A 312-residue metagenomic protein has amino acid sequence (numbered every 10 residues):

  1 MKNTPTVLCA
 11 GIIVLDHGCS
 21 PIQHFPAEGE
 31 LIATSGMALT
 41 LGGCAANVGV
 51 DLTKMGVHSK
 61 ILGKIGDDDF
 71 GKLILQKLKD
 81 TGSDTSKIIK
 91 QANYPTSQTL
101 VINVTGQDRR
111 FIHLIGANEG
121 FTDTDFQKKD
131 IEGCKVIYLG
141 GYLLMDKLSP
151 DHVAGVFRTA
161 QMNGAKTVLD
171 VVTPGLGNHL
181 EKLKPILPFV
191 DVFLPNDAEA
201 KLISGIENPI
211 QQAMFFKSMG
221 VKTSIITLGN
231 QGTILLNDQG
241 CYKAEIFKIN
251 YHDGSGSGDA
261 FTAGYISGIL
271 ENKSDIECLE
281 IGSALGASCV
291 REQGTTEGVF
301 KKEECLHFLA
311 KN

Functional and structural regions predicted by a protein language model:
M1-K64, D69-D80, H252: Glycine-rich phosphate/adenosyl-contacting loop at the front of the ribokinase-like
M1-V14, Q76-K90, V104-V192, D197-K243 (+1 more regions): Ribokinase/PfkB-type carbohydrate-kinase core domain
K2-L8, T159, P209-N312: Conserved phosphate-binding/catalytic region of the ribokinase-like
N3, M55, Y94-S97, G229: Short, basic and Ser/Thr-rich N-terminal targeting/leader segments
L15, C19, D67, T173 (+4 more regions): Short, glycine/acidic-enriched loop or turn micro-motifs at the edges of active sites
G49-H58, N103-V104, G268-N272: Alpha-helix C-terminal capping segments
L52, N196, G258: Short, conserved phosphate/pyrophosphate- and ester-handling motifs at nucleotide-, phospho-/glycolipid
